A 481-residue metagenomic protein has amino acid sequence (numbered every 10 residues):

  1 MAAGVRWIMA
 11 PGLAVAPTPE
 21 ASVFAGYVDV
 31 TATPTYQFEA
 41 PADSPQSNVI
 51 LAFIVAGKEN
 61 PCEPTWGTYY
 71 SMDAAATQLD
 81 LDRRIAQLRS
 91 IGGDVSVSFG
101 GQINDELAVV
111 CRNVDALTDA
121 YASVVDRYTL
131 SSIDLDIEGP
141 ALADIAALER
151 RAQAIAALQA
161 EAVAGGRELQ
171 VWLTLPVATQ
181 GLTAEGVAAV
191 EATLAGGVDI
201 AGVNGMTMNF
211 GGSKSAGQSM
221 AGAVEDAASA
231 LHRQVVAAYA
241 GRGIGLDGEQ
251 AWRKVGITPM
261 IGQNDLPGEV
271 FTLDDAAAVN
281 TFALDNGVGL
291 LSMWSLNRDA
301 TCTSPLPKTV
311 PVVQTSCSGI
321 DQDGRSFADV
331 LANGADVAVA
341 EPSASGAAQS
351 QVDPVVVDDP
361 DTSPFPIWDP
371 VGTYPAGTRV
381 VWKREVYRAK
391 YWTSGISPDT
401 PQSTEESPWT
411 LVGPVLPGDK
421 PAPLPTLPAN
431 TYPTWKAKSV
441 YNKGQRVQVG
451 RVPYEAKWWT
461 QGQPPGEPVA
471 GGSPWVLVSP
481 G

Functional and structural regions predicted by a protein language model:
M1-N48, I54, D358-V380, P428-R446: N-terminal module-boundary/linker segments of secreted carbohydrate-active enzymes
A14-Q234, A238-R242, L246, Q250-G256 (+3 more regions): Chitinase-like catalytic core of GlcNAc-active glycosidases
A56, W66-T68, M208-F210, R298 (+3 more regions): Generic structural "secondary-structure junction" signal
G243-I244, K254-P354, V386: Substrate-binding cleft of secreted/luminal carbohydrate-active enzymes
E249-A251, D285-N286, T373, V440: A structural signal for short secondary-structure junctions
Q349-G481: Tryptophan-rich substrate-binding surfaces of secreted polymer-degrading and adhesive proteins
